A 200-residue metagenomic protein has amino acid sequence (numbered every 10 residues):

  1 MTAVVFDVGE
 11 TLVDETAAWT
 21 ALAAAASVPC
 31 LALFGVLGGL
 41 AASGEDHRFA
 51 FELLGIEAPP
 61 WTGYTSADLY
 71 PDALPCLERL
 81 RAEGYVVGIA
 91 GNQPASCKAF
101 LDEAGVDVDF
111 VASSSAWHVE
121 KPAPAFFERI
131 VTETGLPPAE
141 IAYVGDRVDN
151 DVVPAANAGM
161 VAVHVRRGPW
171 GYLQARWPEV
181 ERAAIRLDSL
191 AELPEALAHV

Functional and structural regions predicted by a protein language model:
M1-G38: Active-site neighborhood of HAD-like aspartate-dependent phosphohydrolases
M1-V4, R48, E52, I56 (+1 more regions): Asp-based, Mg2+/Mn2+-dependent phosphohydrolase catalytic module
E10, G38, A67, G88 (+1 more regions): Residue-level marker of alpha-helix boundaries and capping positions
T11, L69, V119: Residue-level marker of regulatory loop/turn positions in helix-turn-helix DNA-binding domains and in histidine
E15-A17, D72, Q93: Acidic donor-diphosphate engagement hotspot in glycosyltransferases and nucleotidyltransferases that stabilizes
W19-A26, H47, G55-A58, G63-Y64 (+1 more regions): Hydrophobic alpha-helical core bundles mediating ligand binding, dimerization, or RNAP-core interactions
L33-P75: Metal-dependent phosphoesterase signature
